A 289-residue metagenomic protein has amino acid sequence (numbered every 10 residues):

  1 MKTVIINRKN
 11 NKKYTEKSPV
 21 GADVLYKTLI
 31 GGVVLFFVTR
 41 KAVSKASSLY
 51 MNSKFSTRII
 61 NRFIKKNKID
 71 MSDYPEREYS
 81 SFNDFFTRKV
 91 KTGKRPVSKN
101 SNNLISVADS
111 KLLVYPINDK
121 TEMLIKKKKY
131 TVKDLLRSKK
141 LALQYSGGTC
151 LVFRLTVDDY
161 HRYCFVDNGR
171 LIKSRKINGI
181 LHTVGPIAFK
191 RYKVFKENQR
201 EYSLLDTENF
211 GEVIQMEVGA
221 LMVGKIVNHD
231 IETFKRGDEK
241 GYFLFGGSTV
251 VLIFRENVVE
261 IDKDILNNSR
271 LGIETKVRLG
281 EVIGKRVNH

Functional and structural regions predicted by a protein language model:
M1-H289: Contiguous, well-folded functional domains in the mature portion of proteins
